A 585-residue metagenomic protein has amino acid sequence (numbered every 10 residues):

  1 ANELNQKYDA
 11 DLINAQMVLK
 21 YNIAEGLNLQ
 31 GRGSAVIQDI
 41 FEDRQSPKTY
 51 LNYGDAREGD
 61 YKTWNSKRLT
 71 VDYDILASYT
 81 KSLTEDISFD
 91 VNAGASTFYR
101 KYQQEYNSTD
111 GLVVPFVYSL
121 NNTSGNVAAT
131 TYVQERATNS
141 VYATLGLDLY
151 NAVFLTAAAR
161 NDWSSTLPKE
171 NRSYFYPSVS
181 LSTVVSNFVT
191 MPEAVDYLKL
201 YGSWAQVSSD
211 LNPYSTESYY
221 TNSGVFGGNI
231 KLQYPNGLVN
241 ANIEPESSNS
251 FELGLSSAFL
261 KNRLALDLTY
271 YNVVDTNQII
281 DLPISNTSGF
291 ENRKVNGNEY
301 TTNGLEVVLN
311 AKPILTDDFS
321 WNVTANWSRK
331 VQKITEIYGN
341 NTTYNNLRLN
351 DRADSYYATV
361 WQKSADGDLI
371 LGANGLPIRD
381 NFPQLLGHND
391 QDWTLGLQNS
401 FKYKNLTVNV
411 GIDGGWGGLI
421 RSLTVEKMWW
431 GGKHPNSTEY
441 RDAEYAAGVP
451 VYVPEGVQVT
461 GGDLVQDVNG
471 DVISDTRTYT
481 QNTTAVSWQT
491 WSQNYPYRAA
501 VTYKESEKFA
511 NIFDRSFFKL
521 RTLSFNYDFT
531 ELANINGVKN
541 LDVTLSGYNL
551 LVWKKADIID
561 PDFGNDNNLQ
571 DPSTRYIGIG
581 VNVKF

Functional and structural regions predicted by a protein language model:
A1-S46, A56-Y356, D392-L397, F401-K404 (+3 more regions): Extracellular/periplasmic, surface-exposed regions of secreted and cell-surface proteins
K48-T49, G54-D55, H434, Y440: Short acidic/polar micro-motifs centered on Gly/Asp/Asn
L51, P115-Y118, Y497-R498: Flexible hinge/switch segments at interdomain interfaces of large molecular machines
L120, A373-L376, A500-V501: Short, positively charged
E193, D275, K402-Y503, D528-Y576 (+1 more regions): C-terminal beta-signal and adjacent terminal beta-strands/loops of Gram-negative outer-membrane beta-barrel proteins
V295, K312-N389, L419-T490: Conserved small-residue
